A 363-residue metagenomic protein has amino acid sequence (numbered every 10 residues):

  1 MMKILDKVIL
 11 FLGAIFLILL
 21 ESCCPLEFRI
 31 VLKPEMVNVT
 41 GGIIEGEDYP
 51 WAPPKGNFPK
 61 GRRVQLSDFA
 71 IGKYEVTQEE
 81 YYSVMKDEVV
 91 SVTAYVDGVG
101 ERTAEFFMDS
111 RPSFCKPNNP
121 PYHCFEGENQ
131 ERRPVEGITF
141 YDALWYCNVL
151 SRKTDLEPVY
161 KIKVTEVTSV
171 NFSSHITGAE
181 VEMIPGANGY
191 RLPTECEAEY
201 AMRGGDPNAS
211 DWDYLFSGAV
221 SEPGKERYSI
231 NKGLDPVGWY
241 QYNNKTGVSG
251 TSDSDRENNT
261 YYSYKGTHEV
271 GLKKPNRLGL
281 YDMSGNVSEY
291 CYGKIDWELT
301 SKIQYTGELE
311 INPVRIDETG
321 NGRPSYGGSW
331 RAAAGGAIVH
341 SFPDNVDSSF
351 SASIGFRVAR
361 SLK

Functional and structural regions predicted by a protein language model:
I4-L5, L17-V37: Bacterial Sec-dependent N-terminal signal peptides
D6-G13: Sec-dependent signal peptide recognition, specifically the positively charged N-region followed immediately by
F28-T40, E45, A187-Y190: GGW-centered surface loops in extracellular recognition modules
V37-N38, A70-E75, P134-G137, R191-P193 (+6 more regions): Structural recognition of the beta-strand scaffold that forms the well-ordered cores of secreted hydrolase catalytic
G46-D68, G247-G271, G335-S349: Short, polar loop/linker segments at the starts of domains and inter-domain junctions
P59-R62, P207-L215, V220-G224, K265-G266 (+1 more regions): Surface-exposed recognition segments
Q65-R227, L234, D296-E298, R360-K363: Active-site microenvironments of metalloenzymes and redox enzymes
A179-P185, N231-S284, V346: Short, well-ordered junction/capping motifs at the entry into regular secondary structure
